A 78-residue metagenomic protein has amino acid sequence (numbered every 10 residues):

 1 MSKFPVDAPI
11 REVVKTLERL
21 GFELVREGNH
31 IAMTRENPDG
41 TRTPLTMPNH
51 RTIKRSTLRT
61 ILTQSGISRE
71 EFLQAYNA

Functional and structural regions predicted by a protein language model:
M1-R26, I31, R35, D39: N-terminal first-folded block
P5, N49-H50: Residues that cap or flank secondary-structure elements
T43-P48: Recognition helix of helix-turn-helix/homeodomain-like DNA-binding domains that insert into the DNA major groove
T52-A78: C-terminal structural segments of small proteins and small subunits
